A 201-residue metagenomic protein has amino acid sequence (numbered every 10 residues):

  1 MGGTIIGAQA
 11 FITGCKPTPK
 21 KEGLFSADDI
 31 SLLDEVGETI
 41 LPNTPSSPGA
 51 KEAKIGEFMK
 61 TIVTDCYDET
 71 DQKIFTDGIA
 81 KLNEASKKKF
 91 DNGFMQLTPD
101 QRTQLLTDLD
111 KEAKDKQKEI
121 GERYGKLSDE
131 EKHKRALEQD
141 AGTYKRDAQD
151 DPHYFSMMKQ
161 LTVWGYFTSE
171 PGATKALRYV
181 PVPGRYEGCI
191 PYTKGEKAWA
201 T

Functional and structural regions predicted by a protein language model:
M1-G14, T98: N-terminal export signals
G7, L32, G78-K81: Amphipathic, well-ordered alpha-helical segments in soluble domains
T13, P48, W164: Short glycine-rich loop/turn motifs that provide flexible caps or phosphate-binding loops at active sites
K16-T18: Bacterial signal peptide processing site
G23-L41: Post-signal peptide N-terminal segment of mature Sec-exported envelope proteins
F25-S31, G49-A50, A148-Y154: Structural motif
T44: Glycine-rich, often acidic-flanked micro-motifs that create phosphate/phosphodiester-binding or positioning elements
K54-T201: Mature-region segments of soluble proteins
